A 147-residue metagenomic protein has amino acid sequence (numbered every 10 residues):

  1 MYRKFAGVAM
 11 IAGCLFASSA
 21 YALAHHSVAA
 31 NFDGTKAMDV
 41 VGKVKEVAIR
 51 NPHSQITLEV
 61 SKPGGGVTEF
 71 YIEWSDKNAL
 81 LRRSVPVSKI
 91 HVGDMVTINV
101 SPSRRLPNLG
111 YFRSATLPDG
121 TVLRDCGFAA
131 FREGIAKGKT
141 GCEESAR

Functional and structural regions predicted by a protein language model:
V8-S18: Bacterial N-terminal signal peptides
L23-M38: Short boundary/loop segments of OB/S1/cold-shock single-stranded nucleic-acid-binding domains
G42-V44: Conserved hydrophobic positions within beta-strands
R50-S61: Short aromatic-glycine-enriched beta-strand elements
E73-R82: Short, structured beta-strand/loop micro-motifs enriched in basic residues and often containing a Trp
R82-I98: Short nucleic-acid-contacting surface segments enriched for D/E, G, S/T with interspersed K/R
S103-G127: OB-fold/S1-family single-stranded nucleic acid-binding modules
T121-R147: Extended, charge-rich, solvent-exposed interface segments
